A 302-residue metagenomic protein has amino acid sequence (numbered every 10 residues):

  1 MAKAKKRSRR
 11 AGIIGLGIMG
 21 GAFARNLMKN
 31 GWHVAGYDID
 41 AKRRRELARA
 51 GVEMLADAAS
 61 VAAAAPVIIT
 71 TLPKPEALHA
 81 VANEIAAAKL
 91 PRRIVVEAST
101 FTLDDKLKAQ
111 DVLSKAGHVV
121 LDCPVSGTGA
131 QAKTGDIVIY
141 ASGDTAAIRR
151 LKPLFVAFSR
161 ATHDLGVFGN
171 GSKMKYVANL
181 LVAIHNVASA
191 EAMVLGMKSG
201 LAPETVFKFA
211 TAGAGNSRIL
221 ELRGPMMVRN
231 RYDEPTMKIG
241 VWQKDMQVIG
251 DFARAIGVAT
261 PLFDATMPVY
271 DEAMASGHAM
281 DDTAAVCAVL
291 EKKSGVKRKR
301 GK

Functional and structural regions predicted by a protein language model:
A2-T70, R93-I94, R298: NAD(P)+-binding Rossmann beta1-loop-alpha1 motif at the extreme N-terminus of oxidoreductases
A11, F101-N179: Rossmann-fold dinucleotide-binding core
A58-V120: Rossmann-fold NAD(P) dinucleotide-binding segment
G135-S142, H163, V167-S199, F209-L222 (+1 more regions): Active-site-proximal catalytic alpha-helix in oxidoreductases
S172, L181, R218-A279, T283: Interdomain hinge/lid region at the active-site interface of Rossmann-like NAD(P)-dependent oxidoreductases
A275-K302: NAD(P)-dependent dehydrogenase/reductase Rossmann-like domain
